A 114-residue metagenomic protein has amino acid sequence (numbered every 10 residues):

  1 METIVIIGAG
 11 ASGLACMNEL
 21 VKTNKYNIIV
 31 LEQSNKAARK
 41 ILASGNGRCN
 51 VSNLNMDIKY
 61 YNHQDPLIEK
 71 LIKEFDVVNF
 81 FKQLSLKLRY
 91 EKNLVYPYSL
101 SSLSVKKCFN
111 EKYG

Functional and structural regions predicted by a protein language model:
E2-V30: N-terminal Rossmann-like FAD-binding beta1-loop-alpha1 element of flavoenzymes
V30-E32, Y90: General beta-strand structural signal in soluble alpha/beta enzymes
S34-D65: Conserved N-terminal glycine-rich FAD pyrophosphate-binding loop of Rossmann-like flavoproteins
Y60-N62, K70-F75: Glycine-rich phosphate/pyrophosphate-binding loop regions near the starts of catalytic domains
H63-I68, K92-N93: Short glycine/proline- and acidic residue-enriched helix-loop micro-motifs that form flexible lids or anion-recognition
K73-G114: Feature captures the FAD/FMN-dependent oxidoreductase FAD-binding
